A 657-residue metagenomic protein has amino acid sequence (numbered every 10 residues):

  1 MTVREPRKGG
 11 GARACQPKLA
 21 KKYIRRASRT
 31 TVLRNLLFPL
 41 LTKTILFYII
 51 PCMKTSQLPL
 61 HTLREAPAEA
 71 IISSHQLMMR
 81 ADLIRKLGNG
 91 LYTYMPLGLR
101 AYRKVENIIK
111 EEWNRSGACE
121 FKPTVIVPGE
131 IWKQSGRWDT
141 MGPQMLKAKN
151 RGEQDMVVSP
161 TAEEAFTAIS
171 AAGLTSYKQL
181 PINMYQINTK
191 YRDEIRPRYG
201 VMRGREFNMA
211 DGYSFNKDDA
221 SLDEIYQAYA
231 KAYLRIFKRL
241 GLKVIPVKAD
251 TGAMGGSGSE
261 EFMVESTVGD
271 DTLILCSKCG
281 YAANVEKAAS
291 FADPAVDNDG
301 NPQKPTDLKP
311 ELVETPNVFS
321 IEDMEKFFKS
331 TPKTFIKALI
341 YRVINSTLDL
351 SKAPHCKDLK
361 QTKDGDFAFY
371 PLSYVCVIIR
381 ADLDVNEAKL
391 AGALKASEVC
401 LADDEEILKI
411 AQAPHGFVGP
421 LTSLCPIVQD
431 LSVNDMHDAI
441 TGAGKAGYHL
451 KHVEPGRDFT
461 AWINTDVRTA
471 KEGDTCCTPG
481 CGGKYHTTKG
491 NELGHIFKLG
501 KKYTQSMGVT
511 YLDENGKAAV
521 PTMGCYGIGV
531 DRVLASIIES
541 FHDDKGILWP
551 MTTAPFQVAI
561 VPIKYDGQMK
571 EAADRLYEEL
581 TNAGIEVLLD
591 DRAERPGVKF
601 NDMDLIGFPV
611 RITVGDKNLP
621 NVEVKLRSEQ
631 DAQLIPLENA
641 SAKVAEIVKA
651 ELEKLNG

Functional and structural regions predicted by a protein language model:
L41, L46-I49: Short, positively charged and aromatic/hydrophobic N-terminal segments
C52-R151, N208, Y213-G252, K360 (+1 more regions): TRNA-binding/sensing appendages of the translation machinery
I126-G129, E406-K409, D591-V598: Short acidic loop-to-helix transition motifs that present clustered carboxylates
D139-M156, V264-L275: Acidic, His- and aromatic-enriched active-site or binding-groove loops in soluble protein domains that engage sugars
E163-A168, R196-G212, A220-Y526, V530: Extended, low-hydrophobicity, polar/charged segments
M324, G524-T552, Q557: C-terminal, non-catalytic macromolecule-binding modules
G546-K599: Generic long, charged, amphipathic alpha-helical segments
Y577-K643: C-terminal structured "cap/appendage" subdomains that terminate the fold
